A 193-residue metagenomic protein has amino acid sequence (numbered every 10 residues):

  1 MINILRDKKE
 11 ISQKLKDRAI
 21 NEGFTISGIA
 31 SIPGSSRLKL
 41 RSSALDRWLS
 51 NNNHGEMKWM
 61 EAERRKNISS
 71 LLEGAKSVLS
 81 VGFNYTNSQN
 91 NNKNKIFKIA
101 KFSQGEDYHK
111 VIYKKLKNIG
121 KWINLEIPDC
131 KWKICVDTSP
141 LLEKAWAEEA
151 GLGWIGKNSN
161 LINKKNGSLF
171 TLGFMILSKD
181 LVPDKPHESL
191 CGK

Functional and structural regions predicted by a protein language model:
M1-G192: Auxiliary alpha/beta "docking" domains used to position bulky ligands
